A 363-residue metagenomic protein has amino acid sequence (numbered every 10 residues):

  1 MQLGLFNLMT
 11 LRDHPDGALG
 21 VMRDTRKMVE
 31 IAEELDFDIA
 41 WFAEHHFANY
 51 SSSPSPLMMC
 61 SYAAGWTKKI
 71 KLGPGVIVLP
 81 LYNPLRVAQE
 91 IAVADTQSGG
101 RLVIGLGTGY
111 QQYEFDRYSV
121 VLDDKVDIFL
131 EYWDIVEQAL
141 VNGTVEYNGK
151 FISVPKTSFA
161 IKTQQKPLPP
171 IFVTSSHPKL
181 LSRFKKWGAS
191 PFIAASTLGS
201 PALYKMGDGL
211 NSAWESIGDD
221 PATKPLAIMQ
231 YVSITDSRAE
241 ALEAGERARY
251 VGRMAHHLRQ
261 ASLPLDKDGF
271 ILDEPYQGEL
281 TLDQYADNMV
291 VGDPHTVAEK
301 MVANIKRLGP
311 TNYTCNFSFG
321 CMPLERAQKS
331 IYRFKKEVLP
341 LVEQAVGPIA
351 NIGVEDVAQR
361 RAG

Functional and structural regions predicted by a protein language model:
M1-G17, Q111-E114, I152-P167, D268-A286: N-terminal small/glycine-rich loop or linker at the start of catalytic domains across soluble metabolic enzymes
M1-L72, P169, I352-G363: N-terminal beta1-alpha1-beta2 module of alpha/beta enzyme domains
Q2-G20, P80-Y147, F151, P191-F192 (+1 more regions): Flexible, glycine-rich active-site loops centered on histidine and acidic residues that chelate a metal or position
L3, D36, E44, A63 (+8 more regions): Conserved, mostly hydrophobic/aromatic
L3-N7, A40-F42, L72-P74, L102-L106 (+4 more regions): Hydrophobic faces of well-ordered beta-strands that scaffold small-molecule active sites in alpha/beta enzyme cores
I39-A63, V78, A195-S200, N316-A327: Glycine-rich, proline-tolerant flexible connector loops at the mouths of alpha/beta enzymes
S53-P74, Y132, Y332-V346: Alpha-helix-loop-beta-strand connector modules within alpha/beta enzyme cores
D123-F159, P201-P310, E343-G363: An alpha-helical appendage that flanks or caps ligand/catalytic pockets
